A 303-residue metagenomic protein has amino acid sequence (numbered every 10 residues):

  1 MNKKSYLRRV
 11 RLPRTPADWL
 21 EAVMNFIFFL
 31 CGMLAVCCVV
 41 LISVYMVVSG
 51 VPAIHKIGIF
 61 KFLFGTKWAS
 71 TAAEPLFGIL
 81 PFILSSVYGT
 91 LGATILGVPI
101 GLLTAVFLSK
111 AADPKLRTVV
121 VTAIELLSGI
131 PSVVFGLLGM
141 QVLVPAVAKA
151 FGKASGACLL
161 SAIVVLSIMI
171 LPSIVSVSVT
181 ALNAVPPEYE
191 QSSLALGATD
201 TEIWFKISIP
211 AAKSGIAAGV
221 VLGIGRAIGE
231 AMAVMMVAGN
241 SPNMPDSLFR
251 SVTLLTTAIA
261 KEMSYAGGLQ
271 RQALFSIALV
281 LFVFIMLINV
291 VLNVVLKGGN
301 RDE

Functional and structural regions predicted by a protein language model:
M1-G32, L292-E303: Transmembrane alpha-helical segments of polytopic membrane transport and secretion proteins
E21, I100, D113-T118, P186-P187 (+1 more regions): Amphipathic cytosolic juxtamembrane alpha-helices at the membrane-cytosol interface of multi-pass membrane transporters
I79-F107: Transmembrane alpha-helix signature in integral membrane proteins
I100-G139, E303: Cytoplasmic-entry segments and transmembrane alpha-helices of multi-pass inner-membrane transporters
E125-I170: Generic hydrophobic transmembrane alpha-helix motif, especially the helices
V177-S178, D200-M236: Transmembrane alpha-helices
V179-N183, P187, L194, K261-E303: C-terminal transmembrane helix and the adjacent membrane-cytosol boundary/short C-terminal tail of inner/organellar
V234-F282: Interhelical loop and adjacent transmembrane-helix boundary motif in polytopic membrane transport permeases
